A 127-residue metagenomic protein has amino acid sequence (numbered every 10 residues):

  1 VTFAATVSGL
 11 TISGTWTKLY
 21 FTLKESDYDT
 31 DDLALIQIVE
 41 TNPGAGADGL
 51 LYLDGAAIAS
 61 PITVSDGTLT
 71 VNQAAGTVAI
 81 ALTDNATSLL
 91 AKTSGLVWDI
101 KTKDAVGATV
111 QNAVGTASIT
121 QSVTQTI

Functional and structural regions predicted by a protein language model:
V1-I127: N-terminal assembly/attachment segments of tailed bacteriophage virion structural proteins
